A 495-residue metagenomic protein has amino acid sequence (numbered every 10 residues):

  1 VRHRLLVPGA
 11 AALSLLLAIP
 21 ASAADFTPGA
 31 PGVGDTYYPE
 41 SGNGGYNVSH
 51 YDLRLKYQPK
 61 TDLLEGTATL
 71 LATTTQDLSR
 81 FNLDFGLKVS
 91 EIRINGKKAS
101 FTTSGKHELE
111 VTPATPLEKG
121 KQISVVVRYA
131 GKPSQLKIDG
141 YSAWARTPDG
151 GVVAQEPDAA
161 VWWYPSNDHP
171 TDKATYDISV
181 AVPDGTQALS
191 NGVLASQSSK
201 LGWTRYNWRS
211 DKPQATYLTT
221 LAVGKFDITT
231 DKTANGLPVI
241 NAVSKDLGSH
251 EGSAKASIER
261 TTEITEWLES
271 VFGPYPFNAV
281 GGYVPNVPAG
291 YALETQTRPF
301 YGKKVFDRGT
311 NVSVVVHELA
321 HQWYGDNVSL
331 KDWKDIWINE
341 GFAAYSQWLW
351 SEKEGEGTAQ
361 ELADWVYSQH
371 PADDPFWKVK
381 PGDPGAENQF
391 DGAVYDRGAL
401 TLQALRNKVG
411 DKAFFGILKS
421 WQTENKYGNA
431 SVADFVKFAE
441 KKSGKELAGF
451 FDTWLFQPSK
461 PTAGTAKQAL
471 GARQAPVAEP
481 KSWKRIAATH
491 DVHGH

Functional and structural regions predicted by a protein language model:
R2-V7, L16, A21-E65, T147 (+1 more regions): N-terminal, polar/Ser/Thr-rich
G66, H169-V316: Hydrophobic helix-coil surface modules that form long, contiguous segments used for peptide/substrate interaction
T67-K88, Y164-D168, T175-P183, A433-K437: Surface-exposed beta-strand/loop patches in extracellular or lumenal glycoproteins
R80, G86-A145: A surface-exposed beta-strand-loop module
K119, Y129-D177, F226, D231: Glycine/proline-rich low-complexity spacer/linker segments in large multi-domain proteins
T297-A363: Zinc-dependent metallopeptidase catalytic helix centered on the HExxH motif and its immediate flanking segment
I336, E340-K408, W454-F456, A466-A475: Acidic/His/Gly-enriched intrinsically disordered linker/tail segments that often contain short helix/coil "MoRF-like"
D391-T465: Amphipathic alpha-helical substructures
